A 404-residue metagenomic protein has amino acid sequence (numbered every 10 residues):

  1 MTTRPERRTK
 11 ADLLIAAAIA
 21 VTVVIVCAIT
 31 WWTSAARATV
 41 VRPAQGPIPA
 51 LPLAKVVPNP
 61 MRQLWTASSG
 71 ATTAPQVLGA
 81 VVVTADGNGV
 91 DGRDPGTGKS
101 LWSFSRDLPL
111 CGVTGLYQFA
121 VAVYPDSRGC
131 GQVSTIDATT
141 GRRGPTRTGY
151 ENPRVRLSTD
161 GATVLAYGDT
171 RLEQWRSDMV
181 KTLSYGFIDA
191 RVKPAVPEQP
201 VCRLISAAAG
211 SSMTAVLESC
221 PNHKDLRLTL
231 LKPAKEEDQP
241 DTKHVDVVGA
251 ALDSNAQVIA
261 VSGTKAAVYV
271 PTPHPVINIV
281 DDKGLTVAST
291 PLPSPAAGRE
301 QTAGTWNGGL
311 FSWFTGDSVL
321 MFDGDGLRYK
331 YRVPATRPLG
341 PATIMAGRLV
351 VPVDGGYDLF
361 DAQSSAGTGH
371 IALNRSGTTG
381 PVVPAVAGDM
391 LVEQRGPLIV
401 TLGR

Functional and structural regions predicted by a protein language model:
M1-L13, V21-I25: Terminal targeting segments of Actinobacterial cell-envelope proteins
R7-I15, I29-A80, N88-G89, D94-L110 (+7 more regions): Aromatic (tryptophan-biased) beta-strands that constitute blades/sheets of beta-rich domains
T66-V77, S105-F119, T148-A162, R191-A207 (+4 more regions): Repeated scaffold domains used in trafficking and secretory/extracellular systems, primarily beta-propellers
T73-D86, G115-R128, V133-S134, T159-Q174 (+7 more regions): Short beta-strand elements that form the blades of beta-propeller/WD-repeat-like and other beta-sheet-rich scaffold
G92, G96-L226: Long, acidic/polar, low-complexity amphipathic helices and coiled-coil-like
D94, S134-D137, W175-S177, T229-K235 (+4 more regions): Structural recognition of the beta-propeller blade-terminating site
R128, Y150-N152, D169-T170, D189 (+5 more regions): Beta-propeller domains
G324-Y331, A346, Y357-G367: Structured C-terminal portions of repeat-based eukaryotic scaffold domains
